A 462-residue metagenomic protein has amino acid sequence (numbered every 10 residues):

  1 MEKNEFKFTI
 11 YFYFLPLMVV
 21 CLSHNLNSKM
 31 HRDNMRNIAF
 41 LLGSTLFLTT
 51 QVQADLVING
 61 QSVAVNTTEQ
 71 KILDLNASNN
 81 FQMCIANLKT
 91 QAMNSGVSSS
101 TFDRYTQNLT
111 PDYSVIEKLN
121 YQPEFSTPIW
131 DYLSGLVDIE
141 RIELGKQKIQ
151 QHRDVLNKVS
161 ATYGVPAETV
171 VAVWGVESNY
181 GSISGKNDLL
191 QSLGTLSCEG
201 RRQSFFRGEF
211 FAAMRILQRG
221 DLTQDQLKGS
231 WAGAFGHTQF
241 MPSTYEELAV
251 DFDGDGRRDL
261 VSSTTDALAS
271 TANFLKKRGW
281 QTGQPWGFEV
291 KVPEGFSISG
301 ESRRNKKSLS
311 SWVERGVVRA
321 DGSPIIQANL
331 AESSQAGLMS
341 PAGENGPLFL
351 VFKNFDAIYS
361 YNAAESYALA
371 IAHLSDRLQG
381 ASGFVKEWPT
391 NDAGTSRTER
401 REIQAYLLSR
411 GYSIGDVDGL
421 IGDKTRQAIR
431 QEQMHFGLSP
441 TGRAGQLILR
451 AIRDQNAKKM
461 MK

Functional and structural regions predicted by a protein language model:
E5-F8, M30-A39: Bacterial N-terminal signal peptides that target proteins for export
F6-F14, F47: Aromatic (phenylalanine/tyrosine) cluster motif
Y11-Y13, H24, H31: Low-complexity, intrinsically disordered or signal/transmembrane-proximal segments
M35-L109, R410, M434, R450-K462: N-terminal secretory targeting signals
V97-S333, G346-V351, F355-S375, Q379-R397 (+3 more regions): Catalytic glycan-binding domains that act on GlcNAc-containing polysaccharides
T395-R400, L408-I452: Short acidic, glycine/serine/threonine-rich helix-capping segments at coil-helix boundaries
